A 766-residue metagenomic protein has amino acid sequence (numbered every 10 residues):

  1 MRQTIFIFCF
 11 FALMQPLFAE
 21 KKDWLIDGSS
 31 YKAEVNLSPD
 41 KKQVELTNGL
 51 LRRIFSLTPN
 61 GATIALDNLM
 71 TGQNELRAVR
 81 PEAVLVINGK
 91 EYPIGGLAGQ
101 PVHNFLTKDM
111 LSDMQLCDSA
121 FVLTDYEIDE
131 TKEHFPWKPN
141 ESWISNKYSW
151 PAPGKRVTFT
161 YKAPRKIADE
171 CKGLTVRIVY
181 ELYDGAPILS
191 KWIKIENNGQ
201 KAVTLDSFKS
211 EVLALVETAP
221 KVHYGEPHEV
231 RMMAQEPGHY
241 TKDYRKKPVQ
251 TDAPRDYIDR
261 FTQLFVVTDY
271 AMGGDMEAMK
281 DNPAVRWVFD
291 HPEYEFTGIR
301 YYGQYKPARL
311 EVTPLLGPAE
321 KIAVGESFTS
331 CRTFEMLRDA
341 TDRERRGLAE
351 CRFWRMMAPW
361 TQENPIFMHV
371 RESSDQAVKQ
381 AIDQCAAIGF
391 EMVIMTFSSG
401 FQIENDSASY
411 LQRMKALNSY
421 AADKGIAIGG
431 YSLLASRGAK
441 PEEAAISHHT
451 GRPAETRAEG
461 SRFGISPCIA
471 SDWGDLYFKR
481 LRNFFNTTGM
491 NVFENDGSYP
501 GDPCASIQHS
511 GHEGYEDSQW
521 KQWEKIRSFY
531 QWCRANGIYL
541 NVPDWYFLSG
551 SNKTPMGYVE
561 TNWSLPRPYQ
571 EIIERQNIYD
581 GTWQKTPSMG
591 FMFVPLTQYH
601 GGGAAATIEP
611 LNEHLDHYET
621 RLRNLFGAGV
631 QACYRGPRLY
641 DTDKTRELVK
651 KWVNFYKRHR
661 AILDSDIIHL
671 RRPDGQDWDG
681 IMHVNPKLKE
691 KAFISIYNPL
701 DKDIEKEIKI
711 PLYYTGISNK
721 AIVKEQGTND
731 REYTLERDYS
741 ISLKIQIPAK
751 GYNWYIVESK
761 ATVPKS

Functional and structural regions predicted by a protein language model:
E20-L37, K41-L46, L51, I64-Y301 (+3 more regions): Polysaccharide-binding surfaces and accessory modules of carbohydrate-active proteins
V44, N48-R53, N88, I526-D730 (+1 more regions): Active-site-proximal substrate-binding groove within the catalytic cores of carbohydrate-active enzymes
L123, W150, E320-R338, P748-E758: Short Pro-Gly-centered flexible turn/kink motifs
R343-S399: An acidic-aromatic substrate-binding cleft motif
N364-D375, T396-L411, E459-F478, S510-Q522 (+1 more regions): The substrate-binding groove and active-site-proximal loops of carbohydrate-active enzymes, especially glycoside
E391-S398, F478-G511: Active-site groove signature of glycoside hydrolases
M414-K415, D423, A427-M490, T561-R567 (+1 more regions): Active-site-adjacent "subsite" loops/lids of carbohydrate-active enzymes
T734-S766: C-terminal beta-strand-rich structural cap/linker in extracellular carbohydrate-active enzymes
